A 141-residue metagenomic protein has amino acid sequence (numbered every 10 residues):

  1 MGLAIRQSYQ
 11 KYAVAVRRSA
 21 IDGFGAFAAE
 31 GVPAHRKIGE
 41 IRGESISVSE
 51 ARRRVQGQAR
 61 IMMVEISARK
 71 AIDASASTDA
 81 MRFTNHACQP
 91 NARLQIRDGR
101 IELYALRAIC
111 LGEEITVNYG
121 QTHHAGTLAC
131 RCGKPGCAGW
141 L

Functional and structural regions predicted by a protein language model:
L3-L94: Catalytic cores of histone-lysine modification enzymes
A87-L141: C-terminal SET catalytic tail plus cysteine-rich post-SET Zn-binding segment of SAM-dependent SET-domain
